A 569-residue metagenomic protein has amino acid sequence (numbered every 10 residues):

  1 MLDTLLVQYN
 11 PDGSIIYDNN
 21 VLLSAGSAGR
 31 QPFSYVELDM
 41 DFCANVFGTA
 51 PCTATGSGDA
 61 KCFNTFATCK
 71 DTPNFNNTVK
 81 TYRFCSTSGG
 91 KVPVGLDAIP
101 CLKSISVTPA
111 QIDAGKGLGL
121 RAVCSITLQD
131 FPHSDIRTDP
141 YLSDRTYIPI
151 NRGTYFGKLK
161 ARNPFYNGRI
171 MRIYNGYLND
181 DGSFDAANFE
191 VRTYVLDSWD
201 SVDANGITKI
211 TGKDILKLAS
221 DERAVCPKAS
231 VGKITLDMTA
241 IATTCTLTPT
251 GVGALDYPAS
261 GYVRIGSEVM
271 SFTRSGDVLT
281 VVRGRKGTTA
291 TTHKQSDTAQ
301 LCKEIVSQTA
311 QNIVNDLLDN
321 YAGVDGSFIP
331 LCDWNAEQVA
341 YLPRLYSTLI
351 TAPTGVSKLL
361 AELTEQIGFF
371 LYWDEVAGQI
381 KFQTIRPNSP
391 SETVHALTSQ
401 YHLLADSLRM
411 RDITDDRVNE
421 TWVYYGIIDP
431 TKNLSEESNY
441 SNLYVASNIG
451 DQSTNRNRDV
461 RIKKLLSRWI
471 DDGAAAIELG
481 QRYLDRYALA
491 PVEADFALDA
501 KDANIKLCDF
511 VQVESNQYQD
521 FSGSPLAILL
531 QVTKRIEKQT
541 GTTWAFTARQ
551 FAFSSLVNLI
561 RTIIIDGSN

Functional and structural regions predicted by a protein language model:
M1-K116: Polar/acidic, low-complexity leader/linker segments enriched in S/T/G and N/D
D3, G13, C62, C69 (+6 more regions): C-terminal extracytoplasmic interaction modules
V191: Short coil/loop residues immediately preceding or within conserved phosphate-binding loops of NTP-utilizing enzyme
L196, M270-R274: Catalytic nucleophile-His microenvironment captured as a short glycine-rich beta-strand/loop that brackets
V202-D203, G276-V278, R283-T289, P387-N388: Acidic glycine-/aspartate-rich tracts in secreted/extracellular proteins
V252, E268, D277, G284-K286 (+1 more regions): Disulfide-stabilized cysteine-rich extracellular repeat microdomains
R264-G266: Short strand-coil-strand connectors
